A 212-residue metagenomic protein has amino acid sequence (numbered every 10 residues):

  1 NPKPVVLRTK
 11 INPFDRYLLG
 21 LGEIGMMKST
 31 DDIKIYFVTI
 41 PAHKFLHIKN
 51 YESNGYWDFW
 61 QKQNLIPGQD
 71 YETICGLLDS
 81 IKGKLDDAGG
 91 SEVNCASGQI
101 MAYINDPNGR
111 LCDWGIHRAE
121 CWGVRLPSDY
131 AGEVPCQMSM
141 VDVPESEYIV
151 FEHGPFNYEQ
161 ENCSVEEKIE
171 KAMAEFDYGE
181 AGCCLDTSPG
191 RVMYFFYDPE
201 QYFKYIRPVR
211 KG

Functional and structural regions predicted by a protein language model:
N1: Basic/polar phosphate-binding segments, predominantly the helix-turn-helix DNA-binding elements of transcriptional
P4, R8-G212: A solvent-exposed interaction/effector surface
